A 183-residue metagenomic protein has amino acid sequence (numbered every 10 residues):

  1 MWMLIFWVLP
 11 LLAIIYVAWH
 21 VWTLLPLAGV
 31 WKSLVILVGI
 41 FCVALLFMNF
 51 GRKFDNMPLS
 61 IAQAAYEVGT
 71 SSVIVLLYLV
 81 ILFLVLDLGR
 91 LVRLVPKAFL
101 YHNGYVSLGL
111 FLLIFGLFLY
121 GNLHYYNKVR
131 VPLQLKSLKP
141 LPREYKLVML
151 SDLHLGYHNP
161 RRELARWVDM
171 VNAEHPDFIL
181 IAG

Functional and structural regions predicted by a protein language model:
M1-Y126: Non-catalytic terminal accessory segments
A62-I74, L94, A165-G183: Core catalytic region of metal-dependent phosphoesterases/phosphodiesterases, especially metallo-beta-lactamase-like
G121-A182: Membrane-interface segments at or immediately adjacent to transmembrane helices that form the boundary between
